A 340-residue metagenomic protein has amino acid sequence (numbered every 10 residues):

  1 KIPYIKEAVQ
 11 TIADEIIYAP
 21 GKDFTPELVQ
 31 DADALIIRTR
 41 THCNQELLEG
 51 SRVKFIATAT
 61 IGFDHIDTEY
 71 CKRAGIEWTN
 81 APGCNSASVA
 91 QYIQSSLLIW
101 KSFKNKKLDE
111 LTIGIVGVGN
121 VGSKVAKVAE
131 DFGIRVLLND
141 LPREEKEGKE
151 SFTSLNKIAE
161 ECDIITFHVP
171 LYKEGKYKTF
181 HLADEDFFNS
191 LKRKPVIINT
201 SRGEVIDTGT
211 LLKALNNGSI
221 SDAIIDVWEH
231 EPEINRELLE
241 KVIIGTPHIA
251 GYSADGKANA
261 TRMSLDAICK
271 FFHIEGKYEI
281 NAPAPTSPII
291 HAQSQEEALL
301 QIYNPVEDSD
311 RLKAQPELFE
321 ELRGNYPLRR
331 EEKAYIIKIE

Functional and structural regions predicted by a protein language model:
K1, P82, A90, D109-E130: Glycine-rich adenosine-cofactor-binding loop
K1-A32: N-terminal glycine-/charge-rich "phosphate-binding" loop or analogous flexible N-terminal tail
P3, G21, D131-G148: NAD(P)-binding Rossmann-fold cofactor-contacting core
D33-N105: Phosphate/diphosphate ligand-binding glycine-rich loop within oxidoreductases
G50-F55, A74-E77, I134, R193-P195 (+1 more regions): A short helix->loop->beta-strand "cap" motif at the edges of active sites that frequently abuts
A90-K106, E130-I134, R262-F271: Oxidoreductase and adenylate-handling cofactor-binding alpha/beta cores
E144-R236: Rossmann-like adenosine-cofactor binding region
K194, S201-E340: Rossmann-like dinucleotide-binding domain for NAD(H)/NADP(H)
